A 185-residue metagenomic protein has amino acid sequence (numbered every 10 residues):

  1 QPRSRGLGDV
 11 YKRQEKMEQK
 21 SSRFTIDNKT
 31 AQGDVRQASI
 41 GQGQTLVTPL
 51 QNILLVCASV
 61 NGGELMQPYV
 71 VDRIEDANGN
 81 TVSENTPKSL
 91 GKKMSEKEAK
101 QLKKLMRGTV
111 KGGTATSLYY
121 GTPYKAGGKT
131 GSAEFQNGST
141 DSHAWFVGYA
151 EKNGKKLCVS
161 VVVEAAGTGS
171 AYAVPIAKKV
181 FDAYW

Functional and structural regions predicted by a protein language model:
P2: Cationic, low-complexity basic patches in intrinsically disordered or flexible, solvent-exposed regions
G8-V161, A165: Beta-lactam-recognizing serine transpeptidase/beta-lactamase-like catalytic domain environment
A165-W185: Periplasmic/cell-envelope proteins involved in peptidoglycan metabolism and beta-lactam response
